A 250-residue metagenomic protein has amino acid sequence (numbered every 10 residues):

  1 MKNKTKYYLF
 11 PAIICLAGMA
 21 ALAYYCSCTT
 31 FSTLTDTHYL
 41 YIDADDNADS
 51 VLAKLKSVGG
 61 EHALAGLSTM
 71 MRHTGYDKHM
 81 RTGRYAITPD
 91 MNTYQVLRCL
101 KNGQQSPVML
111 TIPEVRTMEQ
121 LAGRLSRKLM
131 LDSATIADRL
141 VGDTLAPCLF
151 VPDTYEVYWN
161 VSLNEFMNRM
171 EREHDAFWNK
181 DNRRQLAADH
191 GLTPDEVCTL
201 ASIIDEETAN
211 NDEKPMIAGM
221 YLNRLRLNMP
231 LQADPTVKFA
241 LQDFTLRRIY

Functional and structural regions predicted by a protein language model:
M1-Q242: Conserved catalytic or metal-liganding residues and their short signature motifs at active sites of enzymes
A240-Y250: C-terminal soluble interaction/assembly domains
